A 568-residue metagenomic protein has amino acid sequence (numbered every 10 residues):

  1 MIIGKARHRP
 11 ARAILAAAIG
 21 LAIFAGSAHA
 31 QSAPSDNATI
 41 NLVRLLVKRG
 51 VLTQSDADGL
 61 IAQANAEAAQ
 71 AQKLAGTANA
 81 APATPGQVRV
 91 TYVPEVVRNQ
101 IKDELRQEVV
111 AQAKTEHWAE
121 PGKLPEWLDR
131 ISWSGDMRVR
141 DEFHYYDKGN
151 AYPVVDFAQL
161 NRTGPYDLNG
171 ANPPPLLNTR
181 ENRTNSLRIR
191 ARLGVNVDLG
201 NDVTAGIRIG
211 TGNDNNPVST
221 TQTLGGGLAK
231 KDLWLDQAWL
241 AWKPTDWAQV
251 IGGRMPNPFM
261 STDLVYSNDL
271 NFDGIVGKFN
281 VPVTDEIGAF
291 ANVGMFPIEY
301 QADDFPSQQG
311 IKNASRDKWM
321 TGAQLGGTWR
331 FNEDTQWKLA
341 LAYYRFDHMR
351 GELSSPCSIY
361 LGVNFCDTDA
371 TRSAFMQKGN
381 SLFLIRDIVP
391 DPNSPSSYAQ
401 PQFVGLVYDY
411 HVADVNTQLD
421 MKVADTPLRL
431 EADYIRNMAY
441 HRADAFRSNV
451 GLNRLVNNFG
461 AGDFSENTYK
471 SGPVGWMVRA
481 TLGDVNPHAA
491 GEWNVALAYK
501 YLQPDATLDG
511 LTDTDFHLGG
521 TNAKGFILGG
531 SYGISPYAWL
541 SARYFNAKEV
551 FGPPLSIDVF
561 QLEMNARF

Functional and structural regions predicted by a protein language model:
M1-A11: N-terminal secretory signal peptides that target proteins for export/translocation
I2, L177-R180, S358, D367-F568: Outer-membrane beta-barrel pore domains
I2-G4, A16-L177, F568: N-terminal periplasmic/intermembrane-space "pro-region" immediately following the signal or transit peptide
R130-S132, E181-M349, S471-L511: Outer membrane beta-barrel
R138-R140, F296-I298, Y344-F346, I435-N437 (+1 more regions): Active-site beta-loop-alpha junctions enriched in small/polar residues
D141-A191, V195-D246, F259-S267, Q400 (+2 more regions): Surface-exposed loop and membrane-interface regions of Gram-negative outer-membrane beta-barrel proteins
D147-P153, S219-T221, D303-S307, M349-I359 (+5 more regions): Outer-membrane beta-barrel and related beta-rich outer-membrane complex signature in Gram-negative bacteria
L168-P174, V218-S219, I251-P258, N292-P306 (+4 more regions): Flexible, solvent-exposed coil segments and beta strand-coil junctions, predominantly the extracellular/periplasmic
